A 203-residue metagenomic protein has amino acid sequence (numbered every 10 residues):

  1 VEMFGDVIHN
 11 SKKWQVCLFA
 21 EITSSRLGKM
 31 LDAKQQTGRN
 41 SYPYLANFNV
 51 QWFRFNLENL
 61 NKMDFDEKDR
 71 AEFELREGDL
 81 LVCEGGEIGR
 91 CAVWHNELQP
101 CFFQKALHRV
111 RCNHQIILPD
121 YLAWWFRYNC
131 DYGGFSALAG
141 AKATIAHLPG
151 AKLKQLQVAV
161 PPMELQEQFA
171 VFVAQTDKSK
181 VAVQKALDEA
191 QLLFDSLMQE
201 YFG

Functional and structural regions predicted by a protein language model:
V1-K29, Q155-Q168, A174-G203: Non-catalytic DNA-recognition/assembly elements of restriction-modification systems
K12-F53, K68-R70, I145: Low-complexity, Lys/Gly-biased intrinsically disordered segments
S41, N59, Q104-A106: A generic structural signal for short beta-strands and their flanking turns/coil linkers
A46-N47, F65, R70-N129, P149: A short beta-sheet element
F53-F55, C91-A92: Short helix/loop capping segments that flank catalytic or ligand/cofactor-binding pockets
C101-H108, G140-E167: A short glycine-rich beta-alpha junction/loop motif
D131-S136: Periplasmic-binding protein-like
